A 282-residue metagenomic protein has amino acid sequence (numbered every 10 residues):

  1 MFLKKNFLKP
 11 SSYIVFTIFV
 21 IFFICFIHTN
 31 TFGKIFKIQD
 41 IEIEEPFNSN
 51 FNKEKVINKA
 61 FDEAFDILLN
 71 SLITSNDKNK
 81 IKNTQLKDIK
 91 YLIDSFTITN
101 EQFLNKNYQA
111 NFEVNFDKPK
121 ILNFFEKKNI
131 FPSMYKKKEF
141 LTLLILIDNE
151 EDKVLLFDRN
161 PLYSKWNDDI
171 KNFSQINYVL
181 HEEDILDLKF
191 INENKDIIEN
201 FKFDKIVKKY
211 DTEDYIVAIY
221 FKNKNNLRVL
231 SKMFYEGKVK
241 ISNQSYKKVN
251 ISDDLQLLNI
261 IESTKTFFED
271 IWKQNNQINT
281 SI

Functional and structural regions predicted by a protein language model:
M1-G33: Gram-negative bacterial Sec-dependent N-terminal signal peptides
F2-L3, D40, N50-F51, E63-L72 (+4 more regions): Non-catalytic, solvent-exposed interaction/assembly segments
T31-N52: Positively charged, aromatic-enriched nucleic acid-contacting surfaces
K34-I41, E113, K118, V207 (+1 more regions): Amphipathic beta-strand/beta-sheet edge segments enriched in Tyr/Trp
E54-S71, E113-Y135, K171-Q175, N243-I282: C-terminal/domain-edge helix-coil "capping" segments
I57-K80, F140, L144-D196, Y215: N-terminal segment of the mature soluble domain
N79-L144, L155-L156: Signal peptide-directed extracytoplasmic domains
I93-T97, L143-L144, V179-E182, E193-S231: A short, hydrophobic beta-strand-centered structural micro-motif
